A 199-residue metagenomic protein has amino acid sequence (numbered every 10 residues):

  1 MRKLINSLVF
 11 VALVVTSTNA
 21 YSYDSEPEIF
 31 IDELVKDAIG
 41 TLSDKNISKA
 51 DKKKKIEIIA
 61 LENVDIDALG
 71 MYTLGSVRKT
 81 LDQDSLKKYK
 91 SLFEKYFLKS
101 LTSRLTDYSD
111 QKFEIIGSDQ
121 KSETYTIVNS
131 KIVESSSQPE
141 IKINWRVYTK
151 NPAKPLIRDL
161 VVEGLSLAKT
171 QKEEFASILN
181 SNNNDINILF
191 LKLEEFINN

Functional and structural regions predicted by a protein language model:
R2-F10: Sec-dependent signal peptide recognition, specifically the positively charged N-region followed immediately by
L13, E123-I127, P152-K154: A generic structural signal for beta-strand entry/edge sites
V15-N19: N-terminal signal peptide c-region/cleavage motif recognized by signal peptidases
D24-L101, L105: Early exported N-terminus immediately downstream of N-terminal targeting peptides
R78, K95-Y96, E134-S135, G164-L167: Solvent-exposed loop/turn segments at secondary-structure junctions within structured extracellular/periplasmic domains
K99-I141, F196-N199: Surface-exposed, charged secondary-structure patches
E140-K142, R146-K169: Short beta-strand edge/turn micro-motifs at domain boundaries
D159-N199: Low-complexity, intrinsically disordered terminal/linker segments enriched in charged and Gly/Pro repeats
